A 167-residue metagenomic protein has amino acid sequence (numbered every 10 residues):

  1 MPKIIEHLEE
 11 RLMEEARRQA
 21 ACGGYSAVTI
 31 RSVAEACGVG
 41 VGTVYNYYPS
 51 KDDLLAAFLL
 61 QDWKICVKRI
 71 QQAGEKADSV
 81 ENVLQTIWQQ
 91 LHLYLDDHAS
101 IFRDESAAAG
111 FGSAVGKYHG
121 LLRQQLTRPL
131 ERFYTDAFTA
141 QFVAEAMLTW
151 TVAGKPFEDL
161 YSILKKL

Functional and structural regions predicted by a protein language model:
M1-G23, A27-A36: Basic, helix-initiating cap at the start of DNA-binding domains
A27, S50-L55: Short amphipathic alpha-helical segment with a characteristic S/N-K-E followed by hydrophobic residues
G38-Y48: Short hydrophobic/aromatic patch on the recognition helix
L54-D62, F102, V115-Y118: Alpha-helical DNA-contacting segments of helix-turn-helix folds
A57, Q71-D96: Hydrophobic alpha-helical connector segments
T86, D97, A109-F138, K155-D159: Amphipathic alpha-helical packing segments from all-alpha helical-bundle domains
R103, E131-L167: Hydrophobic/aromatic-rich alpha-helical bundle segments in the mid-to-C-terminal region
